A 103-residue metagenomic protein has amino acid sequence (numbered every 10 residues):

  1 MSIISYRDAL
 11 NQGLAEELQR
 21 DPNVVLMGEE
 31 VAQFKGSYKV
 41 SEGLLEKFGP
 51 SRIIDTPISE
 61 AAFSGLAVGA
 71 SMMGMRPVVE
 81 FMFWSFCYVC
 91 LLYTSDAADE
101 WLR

Functional and structural regions predicted by a protein language model:
M1-G43, K47-F48: Conserved acidic/glycine
L18, E30, S71, A98-D99: Generic short alpha-helical hydrophobic face used as a protein-protein interaction/packing hotspot
P22, R52-I53, L102: Secondary-structure boundary/capping signal
A32-S95: Thiamine diphosphate
Y93-R103: Single conserved hydrophobic/aromatic residue that forms the stacking wall/gate of nucleotide- or nucleobase-binding
